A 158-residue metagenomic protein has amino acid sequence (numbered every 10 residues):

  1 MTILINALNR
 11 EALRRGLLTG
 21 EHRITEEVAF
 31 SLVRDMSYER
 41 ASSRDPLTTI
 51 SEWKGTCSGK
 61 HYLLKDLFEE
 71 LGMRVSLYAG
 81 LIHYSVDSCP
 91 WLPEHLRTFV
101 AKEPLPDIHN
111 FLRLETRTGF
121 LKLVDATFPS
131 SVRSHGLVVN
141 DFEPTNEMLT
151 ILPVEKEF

Functional and structural regions predicted by a protein language model:
M1-T56: Secondary-structure boundary elements
I3-N9, G16-E21, Y38, Y78 (+1 more regions): His-Asp-centered catalytic microenvironments across diverse enzyme cores, prominently the transglutaminase-like
I24, V28, G72, T116-R117: Solvent-exposed, well-ordered amphipathic alpha-helical segments that flank/support binding or catalytic loops
S31-L32, D66, E70, L114: Residue-level signal for well-ordered alpha-helical scaffold segments within enzymatic catalytic domains
S43-A101: Active-site neighborhood of thiol-dependent amide/isopeptide-bond enzymes
